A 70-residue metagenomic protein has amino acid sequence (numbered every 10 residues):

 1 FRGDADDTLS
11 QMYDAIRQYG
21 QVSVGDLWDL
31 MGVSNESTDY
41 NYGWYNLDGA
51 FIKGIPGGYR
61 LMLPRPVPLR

Functional and structural regions predicted by a protein language model:
F1-R70: Long, helix-rich, hydrophobic modules that act as membrane-proximal anchors or helical bundle/coiled-coil regulators
